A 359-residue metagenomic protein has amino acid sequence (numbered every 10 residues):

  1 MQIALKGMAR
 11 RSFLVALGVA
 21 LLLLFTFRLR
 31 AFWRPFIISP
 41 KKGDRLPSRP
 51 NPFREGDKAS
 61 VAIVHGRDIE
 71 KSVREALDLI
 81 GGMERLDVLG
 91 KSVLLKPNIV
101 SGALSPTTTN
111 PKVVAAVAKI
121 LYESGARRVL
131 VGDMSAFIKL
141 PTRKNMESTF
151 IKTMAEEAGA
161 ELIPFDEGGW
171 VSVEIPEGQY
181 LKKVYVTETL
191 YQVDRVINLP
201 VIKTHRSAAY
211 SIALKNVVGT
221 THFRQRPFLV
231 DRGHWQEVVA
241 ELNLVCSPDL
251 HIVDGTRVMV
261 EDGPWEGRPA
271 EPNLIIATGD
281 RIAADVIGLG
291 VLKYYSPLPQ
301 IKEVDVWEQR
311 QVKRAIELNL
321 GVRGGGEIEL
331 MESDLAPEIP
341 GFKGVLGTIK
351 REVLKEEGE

Functional and structural regions predicted by a protein language model:
Q2-E359: N-terminal and secondary-structure boundary signal
